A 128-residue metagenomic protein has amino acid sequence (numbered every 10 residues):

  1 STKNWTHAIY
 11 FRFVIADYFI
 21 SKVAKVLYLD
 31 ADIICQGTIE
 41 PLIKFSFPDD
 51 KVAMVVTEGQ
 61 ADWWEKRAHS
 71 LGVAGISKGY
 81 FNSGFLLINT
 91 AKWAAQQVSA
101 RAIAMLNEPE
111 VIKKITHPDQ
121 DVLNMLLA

Functional and structural regions predicted by a protein language model:
S1-A128: Glycosyltransferase catalytic domains, chiefly GT-A lineage
